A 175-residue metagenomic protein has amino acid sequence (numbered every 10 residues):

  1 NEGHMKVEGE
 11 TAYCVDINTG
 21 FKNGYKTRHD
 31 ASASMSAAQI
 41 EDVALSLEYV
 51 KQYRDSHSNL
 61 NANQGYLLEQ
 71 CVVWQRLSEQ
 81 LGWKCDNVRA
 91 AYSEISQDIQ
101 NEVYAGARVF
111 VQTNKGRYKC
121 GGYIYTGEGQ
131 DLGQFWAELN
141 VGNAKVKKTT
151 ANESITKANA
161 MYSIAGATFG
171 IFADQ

Functional and structural regions predicted by a protein language model:
N1-W136: Short, surface-exposed polybasic-aromatic patches that bind anionic ligands, especially phosphate groups
E41-S56, Q64, D131-Q175: Solvent-exposed loop/turn and edge beta-strand elements of beta-rich ligand-binding domains
